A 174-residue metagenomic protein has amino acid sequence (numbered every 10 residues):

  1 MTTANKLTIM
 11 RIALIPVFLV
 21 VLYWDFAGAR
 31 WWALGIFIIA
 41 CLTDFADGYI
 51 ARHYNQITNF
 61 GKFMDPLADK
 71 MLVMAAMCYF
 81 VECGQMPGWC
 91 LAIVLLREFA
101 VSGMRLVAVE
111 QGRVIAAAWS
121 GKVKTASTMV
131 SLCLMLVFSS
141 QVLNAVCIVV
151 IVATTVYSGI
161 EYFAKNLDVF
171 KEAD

Functional and structural regions predicted by a protein language model:
M1-D174: Alpha-helical transmembrane bundles and membrane-interface segments of multipass inner-membrane proteins
